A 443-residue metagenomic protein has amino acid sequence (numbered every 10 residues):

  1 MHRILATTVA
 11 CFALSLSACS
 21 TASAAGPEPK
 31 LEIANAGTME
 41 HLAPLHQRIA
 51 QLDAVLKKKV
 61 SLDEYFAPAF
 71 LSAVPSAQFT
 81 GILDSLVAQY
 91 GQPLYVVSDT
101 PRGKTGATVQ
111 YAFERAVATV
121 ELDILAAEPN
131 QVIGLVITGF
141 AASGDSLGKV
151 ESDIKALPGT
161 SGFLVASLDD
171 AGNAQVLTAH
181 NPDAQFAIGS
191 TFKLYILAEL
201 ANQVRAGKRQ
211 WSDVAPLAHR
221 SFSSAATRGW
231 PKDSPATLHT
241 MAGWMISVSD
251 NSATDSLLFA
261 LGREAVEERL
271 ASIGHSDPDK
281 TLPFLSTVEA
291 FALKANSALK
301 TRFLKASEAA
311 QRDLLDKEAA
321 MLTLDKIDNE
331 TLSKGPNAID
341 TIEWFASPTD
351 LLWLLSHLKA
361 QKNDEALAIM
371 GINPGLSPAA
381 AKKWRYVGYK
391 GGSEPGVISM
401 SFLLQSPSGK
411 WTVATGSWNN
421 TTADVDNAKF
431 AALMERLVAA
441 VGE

Functional and structural regions predicted by a protein language model:
T21-K30, A126, G139-P158, N329-E443: Structured C-terminal helix/loop/strand segments within mature extracytoplasmic catalytic/sensor domains
A25-V55: Short, low-complexity N-terminal intrinsically disordered segments enriched in polar/charged residues
V60-G103: Short solvent-exposed beta->alpha transition segments
P101-V150, A432-L433, L437-V438: Exposed beta-sheet edge and beta->alpha loop/turn motif
T138-Q185: Beta-lactamase-like hydrolase cores
A187-A215, A414: Active-site SXXK
A206-S234: Short, glycine/proline-biased beta-turn/loop segments that scaffold the active-site neighborhood
D233-T323, T349: Active-site-adjacent helix/loop patches that line small-molecule binding or acyl-intermediate pockets
